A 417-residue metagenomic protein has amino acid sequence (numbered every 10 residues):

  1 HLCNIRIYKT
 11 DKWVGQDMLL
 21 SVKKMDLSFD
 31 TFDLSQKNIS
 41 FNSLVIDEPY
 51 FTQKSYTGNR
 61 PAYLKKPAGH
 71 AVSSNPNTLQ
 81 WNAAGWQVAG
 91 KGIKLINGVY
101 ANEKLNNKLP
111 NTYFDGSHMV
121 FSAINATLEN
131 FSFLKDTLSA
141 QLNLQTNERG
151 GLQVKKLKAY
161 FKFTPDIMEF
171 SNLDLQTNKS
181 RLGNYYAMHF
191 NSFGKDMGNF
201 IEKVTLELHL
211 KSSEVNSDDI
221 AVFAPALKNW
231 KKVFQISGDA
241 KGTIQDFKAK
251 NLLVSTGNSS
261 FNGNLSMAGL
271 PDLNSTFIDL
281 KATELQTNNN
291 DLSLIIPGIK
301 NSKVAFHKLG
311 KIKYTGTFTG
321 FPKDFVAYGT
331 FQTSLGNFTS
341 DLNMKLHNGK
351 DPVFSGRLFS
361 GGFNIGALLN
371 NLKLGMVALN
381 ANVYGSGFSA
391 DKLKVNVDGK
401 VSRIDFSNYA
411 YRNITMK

Functional and structural regions predicted by a protein language model:
H1-K135, T177-S192, M197-T205, S217-F223 (+1 more regions): Secondary-structure transition motifs
C3-Y8, S73-N75, E103-K108, D136-S139 (+11 more regions): Flexible, solvent-exposed coil segments and beta strand-coil junctions, predominantly the extracellular/periplasmic
K12, F363-A367, S402-F406: Sequence/structural signature of outer-membrane beta-barrel proteins
W13-F29, S40-F41, S74-T78, N107-A126 (+9 more regions): Amphipathic hydrophobic-ligand
S40-N42, A89-K91, D136-L138, D166 (+12 more regions): Outer-envelope beta-barrel architecture signal
A140-Q145, I167-D174, D246-V254, K323-Q332 (+1 more regions): Transmembrane beta-strand segments that form the barrel wall of outer-membrane beta-barrel proteins
L142, L208-L210, G238, G263 (+6 more regions): Membrane-embedded beta-strand positions of outer-membrane beta-barrel proteins
